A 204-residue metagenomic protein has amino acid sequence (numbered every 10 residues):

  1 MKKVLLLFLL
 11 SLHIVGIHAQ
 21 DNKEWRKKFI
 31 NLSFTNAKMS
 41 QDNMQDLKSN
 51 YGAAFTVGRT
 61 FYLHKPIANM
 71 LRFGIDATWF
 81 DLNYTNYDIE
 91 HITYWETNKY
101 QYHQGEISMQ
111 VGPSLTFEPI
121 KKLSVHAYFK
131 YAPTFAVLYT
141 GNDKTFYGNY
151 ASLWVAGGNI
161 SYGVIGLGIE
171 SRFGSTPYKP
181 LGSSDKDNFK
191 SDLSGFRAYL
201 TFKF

Functional and structural regions predicted by a protein language model:
M1-R26: Cleavable N-terminal export/targeting peptides
V4, N22-I30, K65-F73, H103-G105 (+4 more regions): Outer-envelope beta-barrel architecture signal
D21-T97: Glycine- and aromatic-enriched membrane insertion/assembly motifs of diderm outer-membrane and organelle channel
K23, K27-I30, A37-N43, Y147-F204: Predominantly the C-terminal beta-signal and adjacent terminal strand-loop region of outer-membrane beta-barrel
F34, A53-L63, I75-A77, M109-F117 (+4 more regions): Residues on the lipid-exposed face of transmembrane beta-strands in outer-membrane beta-barrel proteins
A37-L47, W79-Q104, A136-G148, P177-S194: Flexible, solvent-exposed loop segments that connect beta-strands
T93-K122: Helix-adjacent hinge/juxtasegments
K121-D143: Membrane-proximal helix-loop-helix units in multi-pass membrane proteins
